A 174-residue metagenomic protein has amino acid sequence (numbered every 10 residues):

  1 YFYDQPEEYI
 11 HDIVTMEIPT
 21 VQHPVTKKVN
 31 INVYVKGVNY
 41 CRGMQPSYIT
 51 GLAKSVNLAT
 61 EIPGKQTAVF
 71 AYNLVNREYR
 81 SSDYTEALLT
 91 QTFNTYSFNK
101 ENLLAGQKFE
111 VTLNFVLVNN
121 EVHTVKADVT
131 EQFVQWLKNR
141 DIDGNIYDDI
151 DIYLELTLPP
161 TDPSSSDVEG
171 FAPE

Functional and structural regions predicted by a protein language model:
Y1-V25: Short, low-hydrophobicity acidic/polar segments
Q5, I18, I62, L158-D162 (+1 more regions): Intrinsic-disorder/low-complexity coil detector
E7-Y9, S55, R80, S164: A generic structural micro-environment signature that highlights single residues at secondary-structure boundaries
I10, V21, G37, E101-L103 (+1 more regions): Generic marker of residues within folded, mature protein domains
V14-M16, V25-V29, G43, Q107-V111 (+1 more regions): Residues at beta-strand starts and edge strands
V21-K36: A short, Gly/Thr-enriched small/hydrophobic beta-strand-prone motif that recurs across taxa
C41-L137: Tryptophan-paired
T112-E169, P173: C-terminal structured domain segments
